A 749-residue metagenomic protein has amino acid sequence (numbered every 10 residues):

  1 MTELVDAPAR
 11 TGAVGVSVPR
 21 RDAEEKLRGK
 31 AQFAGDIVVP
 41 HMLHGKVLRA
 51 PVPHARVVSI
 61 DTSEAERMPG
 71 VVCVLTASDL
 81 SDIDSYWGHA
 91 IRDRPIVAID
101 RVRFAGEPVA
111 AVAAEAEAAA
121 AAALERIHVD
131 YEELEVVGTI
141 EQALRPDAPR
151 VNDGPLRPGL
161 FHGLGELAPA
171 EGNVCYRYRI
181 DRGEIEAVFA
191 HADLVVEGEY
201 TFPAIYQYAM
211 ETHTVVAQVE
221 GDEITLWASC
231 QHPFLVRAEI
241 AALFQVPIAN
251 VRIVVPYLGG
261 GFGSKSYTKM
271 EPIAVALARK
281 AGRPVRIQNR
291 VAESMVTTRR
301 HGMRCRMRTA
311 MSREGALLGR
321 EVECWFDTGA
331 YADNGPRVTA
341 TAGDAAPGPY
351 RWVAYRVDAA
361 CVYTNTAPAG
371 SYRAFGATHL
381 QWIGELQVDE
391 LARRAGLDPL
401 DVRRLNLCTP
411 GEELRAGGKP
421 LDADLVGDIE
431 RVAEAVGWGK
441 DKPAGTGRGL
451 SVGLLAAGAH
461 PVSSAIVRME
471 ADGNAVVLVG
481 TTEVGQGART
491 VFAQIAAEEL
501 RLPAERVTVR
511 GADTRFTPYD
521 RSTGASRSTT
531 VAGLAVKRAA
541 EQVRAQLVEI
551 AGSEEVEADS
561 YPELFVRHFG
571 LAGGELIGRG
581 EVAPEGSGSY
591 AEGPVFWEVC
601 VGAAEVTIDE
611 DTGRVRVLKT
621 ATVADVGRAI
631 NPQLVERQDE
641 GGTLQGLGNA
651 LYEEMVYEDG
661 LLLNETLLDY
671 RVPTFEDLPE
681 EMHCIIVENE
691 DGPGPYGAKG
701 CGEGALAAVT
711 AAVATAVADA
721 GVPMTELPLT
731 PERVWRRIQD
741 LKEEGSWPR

Functional and structural regions predicted by a protein language model:
M1-P169, V195-G198: Flexible, low-hydrophobicity surface segments
V16, D22-E25, A168-V215, G302-L386 (+1 more regions): Glycine-rich loop/linker segments at domain edges
G45, I224-A228, N474-V479, V617-K619: Short, aliphatic-rich beta-strand segments
R67-M68, A77-D79, L243-R252, R279-V285 (+5 more regions): C-terminal catalytic domains of large/alpha subunits in multi-subunit enzymes
D84-H89, A123-R126, R237-E239, F262-T268 (+9 more regions): Short acidic, glycine/serine/threonine-rich loops at helix termini
D100-R101, P247-A249, I253-V254, A276-R290 (+1 more regions): Conserved catalytic cysteine-centered active-site region of acyl-thioester-dependent Claisen-condensing enzymes
N152-F244, N406-N474, Q494, L663-T674 (+1 more regions): Helix-loop-helix junctions that connect adjacent transmembrane helices in secondary transporters/permeases, recognized
Y257, G261-G282, R286-N289, A488-I495: Thiamine diphosphate
